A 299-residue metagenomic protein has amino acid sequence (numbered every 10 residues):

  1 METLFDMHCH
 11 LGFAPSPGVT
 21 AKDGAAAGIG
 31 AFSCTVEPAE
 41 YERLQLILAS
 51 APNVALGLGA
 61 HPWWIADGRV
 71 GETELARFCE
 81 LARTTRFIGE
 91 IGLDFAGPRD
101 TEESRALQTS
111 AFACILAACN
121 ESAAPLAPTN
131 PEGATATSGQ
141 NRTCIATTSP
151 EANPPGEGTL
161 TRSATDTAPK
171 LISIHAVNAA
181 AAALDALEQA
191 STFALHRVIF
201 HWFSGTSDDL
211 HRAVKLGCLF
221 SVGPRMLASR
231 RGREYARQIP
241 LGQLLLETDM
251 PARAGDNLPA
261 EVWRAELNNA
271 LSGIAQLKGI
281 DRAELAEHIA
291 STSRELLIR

Functional and structural regions predicted by a protein language model:
M1-R299: Mid-domain alpha/beta scaffold segments of enzyme catalytic cores
